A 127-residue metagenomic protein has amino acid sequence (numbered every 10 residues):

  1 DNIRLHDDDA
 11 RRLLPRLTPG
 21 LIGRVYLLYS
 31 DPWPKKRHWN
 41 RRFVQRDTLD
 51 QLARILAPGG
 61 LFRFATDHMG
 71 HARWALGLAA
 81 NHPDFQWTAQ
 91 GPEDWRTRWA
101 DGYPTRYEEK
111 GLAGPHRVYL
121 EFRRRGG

Functional and structural regions predicted by a protein language model:
D1-G23: S-adenosyl-L-methionine
I22-F43: A short SAM/SAH-binding and catalytic strip from SAM-dependent methyltransferases
P34-K36, H71-W74: Short catalytic/ligand-binding loop motif for oxyanion handling, primarily in non-cytosolic enzymes, centered on
R42-L61: A short glycine-rich, Lys/Arg-flanked "PGG" loop and its adjoining helix->strand segment in the class I
H71, G77, N81-G127: Class I S-adenosyl-L-methionine
